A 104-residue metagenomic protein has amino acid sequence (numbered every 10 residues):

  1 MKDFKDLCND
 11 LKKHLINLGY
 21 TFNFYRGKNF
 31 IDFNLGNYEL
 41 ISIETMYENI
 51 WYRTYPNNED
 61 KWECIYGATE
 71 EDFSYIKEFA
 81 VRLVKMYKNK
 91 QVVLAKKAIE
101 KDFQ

Functional and structural regions predicted by a protein language model:
M1-D32: Negatively charged, low-complexity tracts enriched in Asp/Glu with abundant Ser/Thr
D3, K13, N58-E59, K97: N-terminal cationic leader/targeting segments used for protein routing and processing
F4, C8, F73-A80, V92: Short amphipathic alpha-helical segments that mediate assembly, nucleic-acid/protein binding, or membrane association
F22, N29-F79: Intrinsically disordered, low-complexity regulatory segments enriched in Ser/Thr/Pro and charged residues
L83-V84: Cytosol-/stroma-facing membrane-proximal "stalk/adaptor" domains immediately downstream of transmembrane anchors
Y87-Q104: Short acidic, low-complexity intrinsically disordered linear motifs used for protein-protein interactions
